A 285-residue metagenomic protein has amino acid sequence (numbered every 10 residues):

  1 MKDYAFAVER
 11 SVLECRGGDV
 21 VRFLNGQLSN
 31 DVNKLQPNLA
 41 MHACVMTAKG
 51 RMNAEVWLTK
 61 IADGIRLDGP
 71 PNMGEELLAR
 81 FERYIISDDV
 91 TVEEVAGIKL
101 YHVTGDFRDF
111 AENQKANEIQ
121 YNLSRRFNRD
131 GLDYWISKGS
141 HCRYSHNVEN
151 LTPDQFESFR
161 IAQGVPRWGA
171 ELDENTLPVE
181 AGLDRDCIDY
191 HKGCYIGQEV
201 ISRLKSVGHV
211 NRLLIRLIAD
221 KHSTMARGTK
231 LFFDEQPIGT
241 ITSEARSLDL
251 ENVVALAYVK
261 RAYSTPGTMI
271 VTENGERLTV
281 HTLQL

Functional and structural regions predicted by a protein language model:
M1-D3, F159-L183: Catalytic strand-loop segment that frames the active site of acyl-thioester-processing enzymes
M1-E55, T59-A62: Acidic, proline/glycine-enriched N-terminal capping motif
D3-A5, R10-L13, W57-P166: Acidic, low-complexity central loop/insert segments
E14-V20, V103-F107, I218-A226: Short, surface-exposed ligand-recognition loops at beta-strand->loop->(often short) alpha-helix junctions that present
F23-L24, E76-F81, Y144, G228 (+1 more regions): Hydrophobic side chains in well-ordered alpha-helices
N25-N33, E75, A79-S87, S206 (+1 more regions): Short, intrinsically disordered, mixed-charge
C44, G105-N117, T224-Q236: Short amphipathic alpha-helix segments
V56, F159, T176, G182-I188 (+2 more regions): Glycine-rich, small/acidic residue-mixed loop/short-helix segments
